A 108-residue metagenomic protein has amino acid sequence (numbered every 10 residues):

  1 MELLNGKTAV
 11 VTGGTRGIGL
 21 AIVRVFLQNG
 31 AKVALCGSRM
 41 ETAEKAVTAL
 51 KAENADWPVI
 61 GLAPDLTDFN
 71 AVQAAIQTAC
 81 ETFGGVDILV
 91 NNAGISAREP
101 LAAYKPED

Functional and structural regions predicted by a protein language model:
M1-V10, T82: Flexible N-terminal pre-Rossmann segment of NAD(P)-dependent oxidoreductases
T8, T15-G17, R39: Conserved glycine-rich cofactor-binding loop
V11-T12, N91-N92: Structural signature of the Rossmann-like NAD(P)-dependent dehydrogenase/reductase core
N29-A46: Conserved glycine-rich Rossmann-like NAD(P)H-binding loop of the short-chain dehydrogenase/reductase
M40, A63-A75, P106: The beta1-alpha1 cofactor-binding region of Rossmann-like NAD(H)/NADP(H)-dependent oxidoreductases
A52-D68: Rossmann-fold cofactor-recognition segment
E53-P58, T78-N91, A97: A glycine-rich helix->loop->beta "capping" turn within Rossmann-like NAD(P)(H)-dependent oxidoreductase domains
Q73, Q77, S96-D108: Conserved mid-core segment of classical short-chain dehydrogenase/reductases
